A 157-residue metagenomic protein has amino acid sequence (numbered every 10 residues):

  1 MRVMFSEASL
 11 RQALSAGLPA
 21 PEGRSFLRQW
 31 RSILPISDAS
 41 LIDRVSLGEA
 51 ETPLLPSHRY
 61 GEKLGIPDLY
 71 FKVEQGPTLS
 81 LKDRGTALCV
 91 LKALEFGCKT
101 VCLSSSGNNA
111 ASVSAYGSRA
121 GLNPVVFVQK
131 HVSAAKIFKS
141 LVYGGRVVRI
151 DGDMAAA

Functional and structural regions predicted by a protein language model:
M1-A157: PLP-dependent amino-acid enzyme catalytic core
